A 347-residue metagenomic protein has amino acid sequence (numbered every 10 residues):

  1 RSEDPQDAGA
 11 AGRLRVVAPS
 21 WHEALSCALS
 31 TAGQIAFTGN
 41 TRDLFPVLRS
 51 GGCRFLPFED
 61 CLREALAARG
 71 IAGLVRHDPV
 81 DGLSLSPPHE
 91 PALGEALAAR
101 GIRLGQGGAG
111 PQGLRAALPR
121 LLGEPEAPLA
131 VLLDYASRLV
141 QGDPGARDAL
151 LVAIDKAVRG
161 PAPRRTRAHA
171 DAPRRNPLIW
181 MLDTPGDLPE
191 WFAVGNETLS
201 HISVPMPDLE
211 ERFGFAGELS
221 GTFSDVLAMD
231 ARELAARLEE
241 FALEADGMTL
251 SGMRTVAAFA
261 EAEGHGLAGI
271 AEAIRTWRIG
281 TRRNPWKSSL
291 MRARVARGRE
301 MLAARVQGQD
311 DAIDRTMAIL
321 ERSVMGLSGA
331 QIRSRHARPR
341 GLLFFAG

Functional and structural regions predicted by a protein language model:
R1-A149: Extended, compositionally biased accessory segments flanking or bridging domains
S2-W21, L25, L29-F37, L83-P87 (+1 more regions): AAA+ P-loop ATPase motor domain of ring mechanoenzymes
T41-L44, A136-L139, T184-L188, P207-E211: Conserved nucleotide-binding/hydrolysis micro-motifs of P-loop NTPases
G113, A117, A149, A153-K156 (+4 more regions): Well-ordered alpha-helical segments embedded in enzymatic catalytic cores
L121-E124, G160-D171, F223-A228, G326-S334: Alpha-helix termini
L129, R174-P177, P339-L343: Residue-level recognition of the N-termini of beta-strands and the immediately preceding loop/turn
I154-W191: Sensor-1/coupling segment of RecA-like P-loop NTPase cores
